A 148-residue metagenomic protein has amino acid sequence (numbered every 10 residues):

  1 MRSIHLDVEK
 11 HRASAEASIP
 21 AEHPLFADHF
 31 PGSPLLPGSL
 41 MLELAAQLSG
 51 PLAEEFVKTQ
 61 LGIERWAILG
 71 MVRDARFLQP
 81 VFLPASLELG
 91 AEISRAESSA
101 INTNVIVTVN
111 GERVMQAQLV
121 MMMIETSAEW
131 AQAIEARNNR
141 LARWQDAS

Functional and structural regions predicted by a protein language model:
M1-L36: Catalytic strand-loop segment that frames the active site of acyl-thioester-processing enzymes
M1-L6, R76, E92-S94: Short amphipathic beta-strand and strand-loop transition segments with alternating hydrophobic
S3-I4, A45, G111: A residue-level signal for conserved active-site and pocket-lining positions in enzyme catalytic cores
E9-K10, V81-A85, G90-S148: HotDog/MaoC-like acyl-thioester-processing domains
P24, F30-P31, L35, L40 (+3 more regions): Short capping/connector residues at structural and topological boundaries
A27-P37, L42-P51, W66-L69: Compact, glycine-rich, soluble single-domain proteins
L48-G90, V114-I124: Hydrophobic beta-strand-centered segment that forms part of the acyl-chain substrate-binding groove
